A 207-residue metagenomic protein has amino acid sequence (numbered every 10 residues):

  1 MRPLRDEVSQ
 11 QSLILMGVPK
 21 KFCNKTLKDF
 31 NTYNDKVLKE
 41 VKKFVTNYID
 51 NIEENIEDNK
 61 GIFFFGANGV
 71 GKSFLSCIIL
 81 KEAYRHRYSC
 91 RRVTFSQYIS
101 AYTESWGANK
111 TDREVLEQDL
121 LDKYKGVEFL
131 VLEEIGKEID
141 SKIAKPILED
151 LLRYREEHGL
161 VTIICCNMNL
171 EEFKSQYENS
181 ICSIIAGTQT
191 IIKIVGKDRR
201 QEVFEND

Functional and structural regions predicted by a protein language model:
M1-K43, N47, Q189-I192, G196 (+1 more regions): A short, basic N-terminal segment
K39-K42, L80, Y84-G126: Short glycine-rich substrate-engagement loop in P-loop NTPases that contacts/grips substrate
E54-I56, A83, D122-K125, R153-H158 (+1 more regions): Conserved catalytic network of the ASCE P-loop NTPase/AAA+ motor domain
N55-S76: Walker A/P-loop nucleotide-binding motif
I62, R91, V131, I163 (+1 more regions): Hydrophobic/aromatic beta-strand patches that form the interior of the parallel beta-sheet core in alpha/beta enzyme
Y88-S89, G126-L130, H158-I164: Loop/turn-to-beta-strand initiation segments
Y98-A101, S105, I135-D207: Replace "adjacent to P-loop NTPase cores in ATP/GTP-dependent enzymes" with "adjacent to NTP-binding cores
L120-K142: Conserved P-loop NTPase "ATPase switch" module shared by AAA+ and STAND
